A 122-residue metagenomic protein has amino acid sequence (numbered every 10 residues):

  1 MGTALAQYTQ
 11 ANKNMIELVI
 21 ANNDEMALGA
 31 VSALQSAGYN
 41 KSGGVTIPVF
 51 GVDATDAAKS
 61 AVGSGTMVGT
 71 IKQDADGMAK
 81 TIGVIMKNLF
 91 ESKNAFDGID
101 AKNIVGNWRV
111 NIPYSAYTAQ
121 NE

Functional and structural regions predicted by a protein language model:
M1-K59: Hydrophobic alpha-helical
K13, G44, S64-G65, N111: Short, well-ordered coil/turn elements that cap or connect secondary structure elements
A33-S36, S64-G65, I85: Short, glycine/charged-enriched secondary-structure capping and boundary segments
T46, S60, I71, V105-G106: Extracytoplasmic/periplasmic mature domains of Sec-exported, cell-envelope-associated bacterial proteins
D53, D74, Q120: Residues at the C-termini of beta-strands that transition into short coil/loop
S64-D76: Short beta-strand elements at the ligand-binding edges of bilobed clamshell
G77-E122: Hinge/cleft segment of the Venus flytrap/periplasmic-binding protein
